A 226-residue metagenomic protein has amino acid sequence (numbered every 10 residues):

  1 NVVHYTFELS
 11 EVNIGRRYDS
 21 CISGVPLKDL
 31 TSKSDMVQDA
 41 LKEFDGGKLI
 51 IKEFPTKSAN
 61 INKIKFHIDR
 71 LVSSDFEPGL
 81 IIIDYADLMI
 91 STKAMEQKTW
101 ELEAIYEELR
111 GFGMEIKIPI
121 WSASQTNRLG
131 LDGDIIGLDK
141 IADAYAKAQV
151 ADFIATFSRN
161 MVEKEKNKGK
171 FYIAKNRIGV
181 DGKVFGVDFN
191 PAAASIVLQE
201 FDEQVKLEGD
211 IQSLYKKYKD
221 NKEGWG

Functional and structural regions predicted by a protein language model:
N1-E77, S91, F185-G186: Cytosolic-facing regulatory segments adjacent to core modules
H4, I82-I83, I118-Q125: Structural recognition of the conserved hydrophobic beta-strand(s) that form the central parallel beta-sheet of P-loop
F7, Q125, R159: Cofactor-binding loop segments of dinucleotide-utilizing enzymes, especially the Rossmann-like FAD- and NAD(P)+-binding
S10-I14, K33-M36, K57-I64, I82 (+2 more regions): Helical mechanochemical/support elements of P-loop NTPase systems and associated helical scaffolds
E11, D87, R128: Short, glycine/acidic-enriched loop or turn micro-motifs at the edges of active sites
F44, N62-P78, M114-I116, R128-G226: C-terminal regions of RecA-like/P-loop NTPase motor modules
G79-I118: Helical hairpin unit composed of two closely spaced alpha helices linked by a short loop
D84, L109, W121, A151-D152 (+1 more regions): Hydrophobic, well-ordered secondary-structure elements that form the walls of internal hydrophobic environments
